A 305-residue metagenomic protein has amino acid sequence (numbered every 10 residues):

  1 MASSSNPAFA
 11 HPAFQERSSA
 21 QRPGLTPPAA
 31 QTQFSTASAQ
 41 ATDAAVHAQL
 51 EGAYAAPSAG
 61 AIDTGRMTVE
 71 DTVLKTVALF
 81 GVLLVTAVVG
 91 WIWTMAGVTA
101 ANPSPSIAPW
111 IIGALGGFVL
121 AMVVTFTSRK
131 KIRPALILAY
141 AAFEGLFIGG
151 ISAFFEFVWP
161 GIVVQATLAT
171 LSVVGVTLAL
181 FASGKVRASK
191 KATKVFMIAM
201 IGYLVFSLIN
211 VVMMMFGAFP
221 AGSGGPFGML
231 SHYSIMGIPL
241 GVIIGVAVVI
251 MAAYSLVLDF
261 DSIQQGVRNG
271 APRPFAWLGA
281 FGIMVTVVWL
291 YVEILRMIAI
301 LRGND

Functional and structural regions predicted by a protein language model:
M1-D305: A hydrophobic alpha-helical transmembrane-helix feature that marks the membrane cores and membrane-interface segments
